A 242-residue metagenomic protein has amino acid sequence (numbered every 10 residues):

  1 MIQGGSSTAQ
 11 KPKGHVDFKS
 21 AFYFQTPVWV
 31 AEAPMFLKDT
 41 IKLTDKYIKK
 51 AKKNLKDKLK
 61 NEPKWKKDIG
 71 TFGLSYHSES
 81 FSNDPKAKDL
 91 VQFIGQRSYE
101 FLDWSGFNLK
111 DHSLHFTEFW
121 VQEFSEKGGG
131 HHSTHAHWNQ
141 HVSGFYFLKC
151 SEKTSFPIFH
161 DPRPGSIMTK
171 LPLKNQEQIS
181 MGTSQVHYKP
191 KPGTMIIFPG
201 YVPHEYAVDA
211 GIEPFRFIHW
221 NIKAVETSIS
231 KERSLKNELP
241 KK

Functional and structural regions predicted by a protein language model:
I2-N108, E238: Non-heme Fe(II)/2-oxoglutarate
T26, F116, E213-F217: Short edge beta-strand segments in beta-sheet-rich domains
F36, S151, P164-G165, V202-H204 (+1 more regions): Short, solvent-exposed loop/turn segments at secondary-structure junctions
K56, P164-L171, L239-K242: Short, cationic low-complexity segments
P85-E118, S125-H141, L148-S155: Active-site region of the double-stranded beta-helix
F119-V121, G144-Y146, I218-I222: A structural signal for short, well-ordered beta-strand segments
Q122-M195, S228-R233: Catalytic core of non-heme Fe(II) oxygenases with the double-stranded beta-helix
E177-K242: Catalytic core of Fe(II)/2-oxoglutarate
